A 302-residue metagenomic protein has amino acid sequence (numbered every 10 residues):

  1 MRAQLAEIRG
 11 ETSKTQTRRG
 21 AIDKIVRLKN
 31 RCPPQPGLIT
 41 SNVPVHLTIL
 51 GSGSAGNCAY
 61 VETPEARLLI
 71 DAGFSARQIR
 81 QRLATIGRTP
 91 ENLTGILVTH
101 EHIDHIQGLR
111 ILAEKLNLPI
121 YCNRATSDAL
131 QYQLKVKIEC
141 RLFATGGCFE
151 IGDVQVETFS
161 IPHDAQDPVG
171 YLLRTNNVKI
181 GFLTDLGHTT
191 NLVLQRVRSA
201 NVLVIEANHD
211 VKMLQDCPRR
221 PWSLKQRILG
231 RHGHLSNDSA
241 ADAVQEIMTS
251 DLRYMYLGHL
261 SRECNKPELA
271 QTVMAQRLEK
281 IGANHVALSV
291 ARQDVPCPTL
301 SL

Functional and structural regions predicted by a protein language model:
R2-E7, I22-N30, G37, E268-L302: C-terminal regulatory/interaction regions
E7, D23-I25, K29, P34-I86 (+2 more regions): Conserved beta-strand hairpin/beta-sheet module of binuclear metal-dependent hydrolase folds, prominently
T48-C58, H100-L109, S127, T158: Structured catalytic core of nucleotide-sugar glycosyltransferases
A55, I103-I106, S127-A129, A165-Q166 (+3 more regions): Active-site environment of divalent metal-dependent phosphoester hydrolases
I70-G73, L93-E101, Y121-R124, G181-T184 (+3 more regions): Active-site neighborhood of phospho(di)ester-bond hydrolases with catalytic His/Asp-centered motifs
R77-C122: Active-site metal-binding motif and surrounding structural segment of the metallo-beta-lactamase
N123-V178: Metallo-beta-lactamase
N191-R292: Cap/insert and terminal regions of metallo-dependent hydrolase folds
